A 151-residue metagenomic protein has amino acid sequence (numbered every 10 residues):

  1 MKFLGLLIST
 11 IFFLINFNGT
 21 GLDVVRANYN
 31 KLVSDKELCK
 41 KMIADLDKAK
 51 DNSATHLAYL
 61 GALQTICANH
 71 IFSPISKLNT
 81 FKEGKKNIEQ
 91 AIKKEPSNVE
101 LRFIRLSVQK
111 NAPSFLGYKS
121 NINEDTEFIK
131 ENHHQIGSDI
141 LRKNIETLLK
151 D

Functional and structural regions predicted by a protein language model:
M1-V24: Bacterial Sec-dependent N-terminal signal peptides
N30-A44, K77-K85, Y118-K119: Helix-turn-helix repeat elements of alpha-solenoid scaffolds
N30-V33, I66-I75, N111-L116: Short coil/turn linking the two alpha-helices of tandem helical-hairpin repeats
D45-L46, A91, I129: Canonical positions in the second alpha-helix
K50-D51, P96, H134: Short coil turns that delineate tetratricopeptide repeat
L60, C67, R105, Q109-A112 (+1 more regions): Structural register within alpha-helical repeat arrays
N121-D151: Terminal, low-structured helical/coil segments at or just beyond the last alpha-helical repeat
